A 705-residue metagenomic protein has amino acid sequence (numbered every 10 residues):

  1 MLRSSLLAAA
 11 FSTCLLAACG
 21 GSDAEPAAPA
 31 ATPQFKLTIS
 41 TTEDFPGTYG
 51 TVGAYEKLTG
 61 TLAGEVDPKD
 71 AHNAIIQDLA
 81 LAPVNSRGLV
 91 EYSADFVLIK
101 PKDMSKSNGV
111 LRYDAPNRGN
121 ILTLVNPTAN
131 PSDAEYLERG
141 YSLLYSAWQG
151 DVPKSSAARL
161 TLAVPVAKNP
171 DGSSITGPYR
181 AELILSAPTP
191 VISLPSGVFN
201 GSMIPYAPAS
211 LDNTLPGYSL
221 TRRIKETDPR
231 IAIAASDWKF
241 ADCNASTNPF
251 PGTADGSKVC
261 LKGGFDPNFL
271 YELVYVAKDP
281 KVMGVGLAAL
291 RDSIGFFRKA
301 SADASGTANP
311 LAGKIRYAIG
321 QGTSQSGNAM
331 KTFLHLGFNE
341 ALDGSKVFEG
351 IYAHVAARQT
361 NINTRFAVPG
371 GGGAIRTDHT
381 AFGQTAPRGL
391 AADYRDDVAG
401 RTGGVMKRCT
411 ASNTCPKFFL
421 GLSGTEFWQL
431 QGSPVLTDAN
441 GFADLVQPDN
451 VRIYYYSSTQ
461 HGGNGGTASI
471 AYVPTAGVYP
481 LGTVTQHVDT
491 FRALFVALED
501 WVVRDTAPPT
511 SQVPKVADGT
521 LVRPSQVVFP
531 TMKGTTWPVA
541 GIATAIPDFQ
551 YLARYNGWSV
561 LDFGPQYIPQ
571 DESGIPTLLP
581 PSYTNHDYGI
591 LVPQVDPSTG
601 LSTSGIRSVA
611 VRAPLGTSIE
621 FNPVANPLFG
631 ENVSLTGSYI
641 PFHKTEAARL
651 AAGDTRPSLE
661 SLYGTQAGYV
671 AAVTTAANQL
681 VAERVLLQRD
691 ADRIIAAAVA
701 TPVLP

Functional and structural regions predicted by a protein language model:
M1-A8: Bacterial N-terminal signal peptides that target proteins for export
F11: Conserved functional hotspots that engage anionic ligands or polymers and/or phospholipid headgroups
L16-A18: C-terminal motif of bacterial Sec signal peptides marking the signal peptidase cleavage site
G20-D23: Bacterial signal peptide processing site
P29-P705: C-terminal His-loop and adjacent cap/lid subdomain of alpha/beta-hydrolase
